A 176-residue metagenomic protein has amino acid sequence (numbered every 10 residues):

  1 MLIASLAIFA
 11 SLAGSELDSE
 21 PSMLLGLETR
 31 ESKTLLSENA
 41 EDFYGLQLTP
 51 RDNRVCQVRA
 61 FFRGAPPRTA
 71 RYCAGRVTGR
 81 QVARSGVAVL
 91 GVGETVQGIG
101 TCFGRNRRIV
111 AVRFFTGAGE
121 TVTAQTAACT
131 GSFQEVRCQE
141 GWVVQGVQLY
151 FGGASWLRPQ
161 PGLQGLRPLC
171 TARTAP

Functional and structural regions predicted by a protein language model:
I3-G14: Hydrophobic h-region of N-terminal signal peptides that target proteins for export in Gram-negative bacteria
L12-P176: Lectin-type carbohydrate-recognition ectodomains
